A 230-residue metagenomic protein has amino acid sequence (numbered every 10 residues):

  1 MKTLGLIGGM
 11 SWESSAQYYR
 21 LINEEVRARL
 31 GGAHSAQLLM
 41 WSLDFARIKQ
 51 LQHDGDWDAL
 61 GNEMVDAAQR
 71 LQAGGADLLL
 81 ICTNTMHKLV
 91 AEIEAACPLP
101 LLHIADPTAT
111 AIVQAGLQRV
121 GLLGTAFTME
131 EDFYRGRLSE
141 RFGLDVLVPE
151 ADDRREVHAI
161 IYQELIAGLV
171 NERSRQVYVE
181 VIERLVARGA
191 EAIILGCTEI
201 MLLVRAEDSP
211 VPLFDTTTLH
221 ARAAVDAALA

Functional and structural regions predicted by a protein language model:
M1-A230: Non-catalytic structural scaffold of enzyme domains
